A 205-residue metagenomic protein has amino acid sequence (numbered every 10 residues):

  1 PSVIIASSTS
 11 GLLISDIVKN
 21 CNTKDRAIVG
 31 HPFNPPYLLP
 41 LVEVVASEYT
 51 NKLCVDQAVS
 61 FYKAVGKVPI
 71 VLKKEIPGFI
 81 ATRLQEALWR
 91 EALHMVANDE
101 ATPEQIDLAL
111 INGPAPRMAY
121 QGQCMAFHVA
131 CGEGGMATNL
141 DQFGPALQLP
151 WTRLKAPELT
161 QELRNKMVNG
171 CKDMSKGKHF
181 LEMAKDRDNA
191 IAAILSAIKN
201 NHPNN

Functional and structural regions predicted by a protein language model:
S2-I5: Short active-site oxyanion
S7-K74, G78: Rossmann-fold dinucleotide-binding core
F61, H94-M95: Residues within well-ordered alpha helices
K67, V71, N98-N205: NAD(P)-dependent Rossmann-like dehydrogenase/reductase catalytic/cofactor-binding core
G78-F79, H128: Short, small-residue-enriched loops and turns at beta-alpha junctions that line or gate enzyme active sites
A81, Q85-E91: Structural/interface elements that position substrates and couple domains in central-metabolism enzymes
E86, V96-N98: AAA+ ATPase "lid" subdomain C-terminal helix
